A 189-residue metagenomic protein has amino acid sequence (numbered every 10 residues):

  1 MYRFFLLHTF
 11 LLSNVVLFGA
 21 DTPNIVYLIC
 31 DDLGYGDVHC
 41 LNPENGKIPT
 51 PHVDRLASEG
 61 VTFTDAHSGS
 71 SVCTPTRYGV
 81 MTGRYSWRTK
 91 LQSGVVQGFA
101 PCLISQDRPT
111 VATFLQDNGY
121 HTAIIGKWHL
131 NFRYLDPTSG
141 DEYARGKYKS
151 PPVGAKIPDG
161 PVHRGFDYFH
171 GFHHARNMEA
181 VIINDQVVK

Functional and structural regions predicted by a protein language model:
Y2, F18-K189: Formylglycine-dependent sulfatase
Y2-V16: Sec-dependent N-terminal signal peptides
